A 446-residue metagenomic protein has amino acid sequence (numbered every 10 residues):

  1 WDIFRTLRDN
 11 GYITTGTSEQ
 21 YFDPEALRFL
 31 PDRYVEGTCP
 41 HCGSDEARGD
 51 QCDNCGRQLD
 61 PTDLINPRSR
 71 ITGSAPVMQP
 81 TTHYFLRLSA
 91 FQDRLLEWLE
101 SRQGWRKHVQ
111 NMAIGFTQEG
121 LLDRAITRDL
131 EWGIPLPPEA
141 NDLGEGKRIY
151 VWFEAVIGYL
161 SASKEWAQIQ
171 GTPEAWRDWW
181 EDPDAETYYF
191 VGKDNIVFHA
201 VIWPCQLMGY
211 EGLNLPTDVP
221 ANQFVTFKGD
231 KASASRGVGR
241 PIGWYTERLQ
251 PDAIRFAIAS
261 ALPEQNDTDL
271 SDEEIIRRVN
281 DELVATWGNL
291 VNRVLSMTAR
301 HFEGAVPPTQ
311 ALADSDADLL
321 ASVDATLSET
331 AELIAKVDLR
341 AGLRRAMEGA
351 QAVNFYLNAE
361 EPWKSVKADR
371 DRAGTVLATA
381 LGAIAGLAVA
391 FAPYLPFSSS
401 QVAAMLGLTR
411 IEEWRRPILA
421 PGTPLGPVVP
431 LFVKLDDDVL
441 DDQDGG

Functional and structural regions predicted by a protein language model:
W1-L121, E165-A175, V291-T330, A350 (+1 more regions): Conserved, charged catalytic cores of large soluble enzymes
F4, P204, V291, L295 (+2 more regions): Short, amphipathic alpha-helical segments that act as regulatory/interfacial helices in nucleotide-processing proteins
G16-Y21, E25-A26, G37-G56, P67-R70 (+3 more regions): Basic, alpha-helical terminal appendages of large translation-related enzymes
P31, G144-R148, D194-N195, Y245-T246 (+6 more regions): Secondary-structure capping and boundary motifs in well-ordered enzyme cores
C42, I65-R300, R344-A346: Structured secondary-structure scaffolds
E139, W176-E186, A305, E332-A335 (+1 more regions): Helix-loop segments that flank and shape redox-cofactor active sites
P183-T187, V225-A232, D281, A311-A325 (+1 more regions): Short, mixed-charge aromatic SLiMs
D267-D272, D324-E332: Short, charged/polar, low-complexity loop and linker segments that flank or interrupt alpha-helical bundles
